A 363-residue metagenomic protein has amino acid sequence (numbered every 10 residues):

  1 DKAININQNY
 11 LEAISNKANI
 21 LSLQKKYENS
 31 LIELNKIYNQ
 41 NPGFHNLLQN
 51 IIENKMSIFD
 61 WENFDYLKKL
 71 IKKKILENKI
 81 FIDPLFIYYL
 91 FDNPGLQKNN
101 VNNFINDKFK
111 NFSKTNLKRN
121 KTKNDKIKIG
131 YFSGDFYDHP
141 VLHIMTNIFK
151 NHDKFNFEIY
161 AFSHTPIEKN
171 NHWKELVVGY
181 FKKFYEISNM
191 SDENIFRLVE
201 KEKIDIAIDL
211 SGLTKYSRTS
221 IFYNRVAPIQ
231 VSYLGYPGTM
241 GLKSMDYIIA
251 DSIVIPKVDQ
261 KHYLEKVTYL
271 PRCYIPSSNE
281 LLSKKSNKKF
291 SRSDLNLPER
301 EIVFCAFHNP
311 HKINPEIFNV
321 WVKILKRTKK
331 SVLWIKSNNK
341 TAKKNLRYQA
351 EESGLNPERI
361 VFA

Functional and structural regions predicted by a protein language model:
D1-L297, N309, N319, Y348-L355 (+1 more regions): Alpha-helical solenoid repeat scaffolds of the TPR/TPR-like class and their adjacent stem/linker regions that mediate
K126-G130, E301-V303, V332: Residues that mark the start of a beta-strand
N156-E158, V322-E352, P357-E358: A conserved nucleotide-sugar
P298-F307, R327: Short glycine/proline-rich turn/loop motifs
C305-E316: Substrate-binding clefts and catalytic carboxylate motifs of secreted carbohydrate-active enzymes
